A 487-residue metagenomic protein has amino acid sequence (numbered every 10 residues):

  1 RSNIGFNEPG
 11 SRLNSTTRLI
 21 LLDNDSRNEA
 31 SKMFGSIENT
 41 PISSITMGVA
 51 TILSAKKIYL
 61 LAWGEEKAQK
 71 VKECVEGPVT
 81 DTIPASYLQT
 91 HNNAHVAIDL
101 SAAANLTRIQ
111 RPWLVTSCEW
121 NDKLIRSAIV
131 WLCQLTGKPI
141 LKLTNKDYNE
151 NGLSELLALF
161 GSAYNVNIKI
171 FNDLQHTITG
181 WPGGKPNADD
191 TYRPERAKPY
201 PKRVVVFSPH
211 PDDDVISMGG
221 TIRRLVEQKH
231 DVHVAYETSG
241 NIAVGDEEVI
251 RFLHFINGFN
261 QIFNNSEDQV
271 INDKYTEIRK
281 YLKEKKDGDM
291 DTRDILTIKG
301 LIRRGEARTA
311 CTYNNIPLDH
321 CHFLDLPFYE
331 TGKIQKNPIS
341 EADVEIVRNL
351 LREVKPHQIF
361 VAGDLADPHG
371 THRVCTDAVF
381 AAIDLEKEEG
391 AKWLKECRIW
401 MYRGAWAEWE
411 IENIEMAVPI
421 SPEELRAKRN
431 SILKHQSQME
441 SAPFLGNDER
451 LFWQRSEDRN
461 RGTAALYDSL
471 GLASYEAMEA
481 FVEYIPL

Functional and structural regions predicted by a protein language model:
R1-I129: Conserved phosphate- and dinucleotide-binding cores of soluble alpha/beta proteins, encompassing both enzyme active
R1-N3, E65-K67, H210-D213, L365-T371: Gly/Ser/Thr-rich loops at beta-strand to alpha-helix junctions that form or flank small-molecule/cofactor-binding
D25-G35, N39-I45, T136-V205, R224-Q228 (+3 more regions): Metal-dependent de-N-acetylase/amidase catalytic core
W63, D99-S101, P209, E237-S239 (+1 more regions): Cofactor-binding loop segments of dinucleotide-utilizing enzymes, especially the Rossmann-like FAD- and NAD(P)+-binding
K72, I216-G219, H369-T376: Conserved strand-to-helix beginnings and helix N-cap segments that scaffold or border functional pockets
I83-P84, N272-K286, D291-D294: Charged, composition-biased interaction segments
P209-V226: Di-metal (Zn2+ and/or Mg2+/Mn2+) metal-binding site signature of metallo-dependent hydrolases with the MBL/beta-CASP
H233: Conserved beta-strand positions in the Rossmann-like core of class I SAM-dependent methyltransferases
